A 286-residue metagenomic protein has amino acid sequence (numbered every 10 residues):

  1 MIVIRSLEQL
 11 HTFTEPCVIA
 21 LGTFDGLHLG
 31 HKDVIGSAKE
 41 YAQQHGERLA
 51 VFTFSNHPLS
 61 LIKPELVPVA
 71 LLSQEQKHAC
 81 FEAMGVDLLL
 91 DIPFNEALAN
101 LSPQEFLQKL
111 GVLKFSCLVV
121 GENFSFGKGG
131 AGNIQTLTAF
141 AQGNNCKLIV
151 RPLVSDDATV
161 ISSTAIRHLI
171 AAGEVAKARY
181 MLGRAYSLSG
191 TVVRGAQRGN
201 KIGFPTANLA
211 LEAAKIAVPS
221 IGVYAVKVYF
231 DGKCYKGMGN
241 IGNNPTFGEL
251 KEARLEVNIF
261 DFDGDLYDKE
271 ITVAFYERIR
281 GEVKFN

Functional and structural regions predicted by a protein language model:
I2-Q9: Short acidic-hydrophobic, aromatic-tinged amphipathic segments that line or gate anion-handling sites
L10-S73: N-terminal catalytic cores of NTP/NDP-binding nucleotidyl/phosphoryl-transfer enzymes
H28, F81, L118, A178 (+1 more regions): Residue-level signal for inorganic ion chemistry
V69-K77, A99-L107: Glycine-rich, highly charged phosphate/nucleotide-binding loops
S73-L90: A glycine-rich helix N-cap at a beta->alpha junction
N100-P205: Classical nucleotidyltransferase
N144, G195-N286: Phosphate/ribose-recognition catalytic cores of enzymes acting on nucleotide-derived substrates
